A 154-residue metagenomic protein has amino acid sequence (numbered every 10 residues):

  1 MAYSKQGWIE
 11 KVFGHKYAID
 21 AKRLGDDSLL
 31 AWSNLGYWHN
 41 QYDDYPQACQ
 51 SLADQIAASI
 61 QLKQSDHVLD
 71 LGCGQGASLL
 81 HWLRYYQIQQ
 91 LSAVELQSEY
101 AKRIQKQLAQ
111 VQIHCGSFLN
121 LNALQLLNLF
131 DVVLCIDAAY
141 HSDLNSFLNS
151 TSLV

Functional and structural regions predicted by a protein language model:
M1-W38: N-terminal, positively charged/glycine-rich alpha-helical extensions of SAM-dependent methyltransferases
S33-Q50: Class I SAM-dependent methyltransferase Rossmann-like catalytic core, especially the SAM/SAH-binding loop
Q47-Q64: Conserved alpha-helix/loop element of class I SAM-dependent methyltransferases that forms part of the SAM/SAH-binding
L69, Q75-N120: Class I SAM-dependent methyltransferase SAM/SAH-binding core
A123-V133: A short acidic, Gly/Pro-enriched loop at the edge of an enzyme's catalytic core that lines a small-molecule cofactor
V132-N145: A short SAM/SAH-binding and catalytic strip from SAM-dependent methyltransferases
S146-V154: A short glycine-rich, Lys/Arg-flanked "PGG" loop and its adjoining helix->strand segment in the class I
